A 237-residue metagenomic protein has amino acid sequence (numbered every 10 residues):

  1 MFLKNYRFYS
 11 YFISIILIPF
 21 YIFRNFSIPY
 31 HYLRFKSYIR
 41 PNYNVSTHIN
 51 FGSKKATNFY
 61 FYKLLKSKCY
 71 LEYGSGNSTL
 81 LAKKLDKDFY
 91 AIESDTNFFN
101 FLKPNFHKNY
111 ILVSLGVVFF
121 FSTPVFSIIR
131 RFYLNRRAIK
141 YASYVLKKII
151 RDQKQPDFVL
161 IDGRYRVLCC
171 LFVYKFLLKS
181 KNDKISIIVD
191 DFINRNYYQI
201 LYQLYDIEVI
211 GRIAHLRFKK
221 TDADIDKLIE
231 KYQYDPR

Functional and structural regions predicted by a protein language model:
M1-F51: Membrane-proximal basic amphipathic "stem/tether" segments
F35-S53, F61-L64, P124-A142: Glycine-rich phosphate-binding "P-loop"
K54-S122: SAM cofactor-binding core of SAM-dependent methyltransferases, primarily the Rossmann-like beta-alpha-beta module
K55-Y60, S75-S78, S143-K148, L171-F172 (+1 more regions): A generic local structural motif
K68, K154-D157: Conserved acidic residues
F98-F106, F120-V125, N196-L201, L216-T221: Short, charged, surface-exposed secondary-structure boundary motifs
K103-Q153: S-adenosyl-L-methionine
R151, F158-R237: C-terminal substrate-binding/active-site "lid" region of AdoMet-derived donor-dependent transferases
